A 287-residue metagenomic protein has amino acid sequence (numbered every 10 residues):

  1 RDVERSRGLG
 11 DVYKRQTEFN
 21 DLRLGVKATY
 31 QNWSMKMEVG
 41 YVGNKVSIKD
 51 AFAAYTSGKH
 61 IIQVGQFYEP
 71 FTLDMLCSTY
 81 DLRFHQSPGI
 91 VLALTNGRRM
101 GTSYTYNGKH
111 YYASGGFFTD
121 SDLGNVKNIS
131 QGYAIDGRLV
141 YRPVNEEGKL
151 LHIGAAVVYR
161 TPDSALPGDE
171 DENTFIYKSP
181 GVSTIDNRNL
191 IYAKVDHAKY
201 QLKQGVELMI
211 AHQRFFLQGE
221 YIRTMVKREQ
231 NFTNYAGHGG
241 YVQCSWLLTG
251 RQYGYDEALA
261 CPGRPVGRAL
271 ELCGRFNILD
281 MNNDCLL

Functional and structural regions predicted by a protein language model:
D2-L9, Y13: Single conserved hydrophobic/aromatic residue that forms the stacking wall/gate of nucleotide- or nucleobase-binding
S6, D21-R23, Y30-N32, V39-G43 (+10 more regions): Transmembrane beta-strands of outer-membrane beta-barrel pores
G10-D11, I61-V140, V144-E147, P167-D196 (+1 more regions): Surface-exposed coil loops of outer-membrane beta-barrel proteins
R15-L22, V46-K49, G58, N96-M100 (+5 more regions): Residues that define the transmembrane beta-barrel architecture of outer-membrane proteins
F19, L24-A28, A51-Y55, V64 (+4 more regions): Residues on the lipid-exposed face of transmembrane beta-strands in outer-membrane beta-barrel proteins
N32, T56-K59, F71, H110 (+2 more regions): Short loop/turn motifs that connect adjacent beta-strands in outer-membrane beta-barrel proteins
M35-M37, I62, Y111-G115, L151-A155 (+4 more regions): Transmembrane beta-strands of outer-membrane beta-barrel proteins
G168-L287: Outer-membrane beta-barrel pore domains
